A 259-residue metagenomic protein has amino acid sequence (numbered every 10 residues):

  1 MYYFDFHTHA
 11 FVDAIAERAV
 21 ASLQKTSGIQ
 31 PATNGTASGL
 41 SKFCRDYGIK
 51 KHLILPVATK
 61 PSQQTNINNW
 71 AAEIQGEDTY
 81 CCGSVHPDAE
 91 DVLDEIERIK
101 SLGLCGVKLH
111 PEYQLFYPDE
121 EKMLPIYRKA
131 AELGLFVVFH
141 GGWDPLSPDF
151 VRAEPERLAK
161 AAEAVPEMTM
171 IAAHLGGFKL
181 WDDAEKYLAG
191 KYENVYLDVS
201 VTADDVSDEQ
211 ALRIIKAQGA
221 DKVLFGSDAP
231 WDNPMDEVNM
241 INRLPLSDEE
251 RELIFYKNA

Functional and structural regions predicted by a protein language model:
M1-F11, I15-K51, A217-L224, D232-A259: Mid-to-C-terminal alpha-helical segments outside catalytic/metal-binding sites
H7, C44, A71, I99 (+8 more regions): Conserved, mostly hydrophobic/aromatic
T8-A10, P56, G83-P87, L109-P111 (+4 more regions): A cross-domain feature marking catalytic cores of carbohydrate-active enzymes and several ubiquitous metabolic/repair
A10-A14, T59-S62, P87-D91, Q114 (+4 more regions): Active-site environment of divalent metal-dependent phosphoester hydrolases
G39-F43, I67-I74, E95-I99, K122-I126 (+4 more regions): A general structural detector for well-ordered alpha-helical segments in enzyme core domains, enriched
K50-K51, P61-P145, D149-R152, E193: Active-site gating/metal-coordination segments in enzymes
S101, E120-K129, L133, P145-S147 (+3 more regions): Ligand-binding grooves and catalytic loops that recognize ribose/phosphate and carbohydrate rings, and esterified lipid
C105-G106, E120-L224: Catalytic pocket-lining loop regions of alpha/beta-barrel enzymes, especially the amidohydrolase/enolase/GH5 lineages
